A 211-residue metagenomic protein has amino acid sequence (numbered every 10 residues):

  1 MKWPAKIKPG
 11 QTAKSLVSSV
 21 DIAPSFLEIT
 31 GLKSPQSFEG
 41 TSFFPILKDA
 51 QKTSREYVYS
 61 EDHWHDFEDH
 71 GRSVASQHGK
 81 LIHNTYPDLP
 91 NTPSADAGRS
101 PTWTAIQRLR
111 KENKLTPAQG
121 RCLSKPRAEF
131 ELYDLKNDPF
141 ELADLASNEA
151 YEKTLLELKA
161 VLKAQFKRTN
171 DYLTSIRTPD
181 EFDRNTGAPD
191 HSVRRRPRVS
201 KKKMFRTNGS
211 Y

Functional and structural regions predicted by a protein language model:
M1-S37, T41-T53, K125, A143: Substrate-binding rim/cap in mid-to-C-terminal beta-strand-loop elements of soluble/periplasmic
I7-P9, F67, L89, E141: Residue-level signal for secondary-structure boundary sites
A13-A23, Y86-R108, T186-Y211: Contiguous hydrophobic segments
T30-E131: C-terminal cap/loop subdomain of S1 sulfatases and analogous C-terminal strand-loop tails that border
E112-F130, L135-E141, L145-Y211: Long, internal low-complexity/basic segments
